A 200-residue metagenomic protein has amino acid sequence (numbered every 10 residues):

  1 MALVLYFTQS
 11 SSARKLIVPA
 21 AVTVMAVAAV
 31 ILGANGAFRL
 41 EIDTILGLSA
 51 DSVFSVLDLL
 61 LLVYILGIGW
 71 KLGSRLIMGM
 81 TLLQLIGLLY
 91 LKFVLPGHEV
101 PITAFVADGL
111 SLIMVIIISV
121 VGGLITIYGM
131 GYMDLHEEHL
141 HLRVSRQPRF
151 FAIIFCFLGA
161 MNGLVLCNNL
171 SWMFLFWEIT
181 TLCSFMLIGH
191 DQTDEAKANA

Functional and structural regions predicted by a protein language model:
M1-A152: Transmembrane helix-loop-helix hairpins at membrane boundaries of multipass inner-membrane proteins
S10-R14, R149-A200: Alpha-helical multi-pass transmembrane bundles of energy-transducing inner-membrane proteins
